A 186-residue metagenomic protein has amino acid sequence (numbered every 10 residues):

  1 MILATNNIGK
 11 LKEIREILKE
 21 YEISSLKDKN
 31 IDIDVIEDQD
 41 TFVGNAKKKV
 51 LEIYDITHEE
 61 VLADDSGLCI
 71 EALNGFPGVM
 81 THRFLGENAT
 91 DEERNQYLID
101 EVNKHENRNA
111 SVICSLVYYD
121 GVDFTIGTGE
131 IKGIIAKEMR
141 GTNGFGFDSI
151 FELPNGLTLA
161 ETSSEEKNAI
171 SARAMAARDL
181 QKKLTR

Functional and structural regions predicted by a protein language model:
M1-I2, G9-R186: Anionic-ligand binding patches
